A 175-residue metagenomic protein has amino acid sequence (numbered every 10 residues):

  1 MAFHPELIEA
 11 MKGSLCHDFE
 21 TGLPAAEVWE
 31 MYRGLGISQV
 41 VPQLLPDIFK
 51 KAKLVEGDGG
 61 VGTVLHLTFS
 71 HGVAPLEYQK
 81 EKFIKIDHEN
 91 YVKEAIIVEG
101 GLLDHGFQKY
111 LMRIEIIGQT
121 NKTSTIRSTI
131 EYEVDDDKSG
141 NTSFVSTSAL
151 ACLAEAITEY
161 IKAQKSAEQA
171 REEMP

Functional and structural regions predicted by a protein language model:
M1-G60: Hydrophobic ligand-binding cavity/cleft-lining segments
F3, A154-P175: Short, highly charged C-terminal tails/helix-capping segments
K12-D18, V64, Y78, V92 (+2 more regions): Intrinsic-disorder/low-complexity, polar/charged segments enriched in Ser/Thr/Lys/Arg/Asp/Glu/Gln
H17-F19, Q79-K85, K109-G118: Hydrophobic/aromatic beta-strand elements that line small-molecule binding cavities or substrate pockets in beta-rich
A25-A26, G57-G59, I84-V92, E115-T125: A short, structured loop/turn motif at beta-sheet edges
V28-Y32, L65, I126-S128: Hydrophobic pocket/interface hotspot
I37-Q43, F49-H105, Q164: Glycine-rich portal/gate segments that line the openings of hydrophobic small-molecule binding cavities
E94-C152: Beta-strand/loop substructures that line and gate deep hydrophobic ligand-binding cavities in soluble
